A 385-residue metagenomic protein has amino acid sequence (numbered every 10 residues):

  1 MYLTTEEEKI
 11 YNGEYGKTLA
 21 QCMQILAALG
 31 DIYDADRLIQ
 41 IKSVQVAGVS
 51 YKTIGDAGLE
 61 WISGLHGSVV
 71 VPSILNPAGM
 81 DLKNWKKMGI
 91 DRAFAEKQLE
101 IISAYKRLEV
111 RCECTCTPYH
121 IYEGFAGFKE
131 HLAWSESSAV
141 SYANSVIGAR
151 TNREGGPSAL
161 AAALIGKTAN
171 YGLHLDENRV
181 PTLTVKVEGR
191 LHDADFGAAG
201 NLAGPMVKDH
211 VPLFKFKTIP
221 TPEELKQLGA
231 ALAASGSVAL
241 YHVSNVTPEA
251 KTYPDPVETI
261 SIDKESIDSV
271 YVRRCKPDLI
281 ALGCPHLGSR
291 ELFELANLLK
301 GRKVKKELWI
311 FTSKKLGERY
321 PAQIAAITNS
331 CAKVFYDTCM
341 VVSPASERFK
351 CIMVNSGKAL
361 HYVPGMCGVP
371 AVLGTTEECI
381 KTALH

Functional and structural regions predicted by a protein language model:
M1-H385: Non-transmembrane, aqueous-exposed alpha-helical and coiled segments at domain scale
